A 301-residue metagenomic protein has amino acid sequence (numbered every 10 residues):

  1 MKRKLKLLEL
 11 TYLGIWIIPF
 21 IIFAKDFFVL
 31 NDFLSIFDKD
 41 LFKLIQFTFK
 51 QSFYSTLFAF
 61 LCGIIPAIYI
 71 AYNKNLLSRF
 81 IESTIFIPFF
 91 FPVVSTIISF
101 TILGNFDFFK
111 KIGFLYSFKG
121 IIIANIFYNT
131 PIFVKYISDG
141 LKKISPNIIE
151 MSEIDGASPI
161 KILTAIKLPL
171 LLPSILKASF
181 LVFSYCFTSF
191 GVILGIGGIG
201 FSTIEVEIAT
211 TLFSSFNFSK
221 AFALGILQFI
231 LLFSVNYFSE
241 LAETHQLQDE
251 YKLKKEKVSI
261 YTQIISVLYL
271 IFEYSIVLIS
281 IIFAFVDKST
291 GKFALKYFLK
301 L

Functional and structural regions predicted by a protein language model:
K2-L30, D38-K142, L170-G197, A223-Y237 (+2 more regions): Membrane-water interface segments at the C-terminal ends of transmembrane alpha-helices in multi-pass inner-membrane
S35, E82, P146-I154, A165 (+3 more regions): Short amphipathic alpha-helical coupling elements at transmembrane boundaries
R79, S152, F218-A221: Loop-to-transmembrane helix entry/capping segments in MFS-fold secondary transporters and related SLC/MFSD carriers
Y136-E150, P159, L172, F187 (+2 more regions): Transmembrane helix boundary and interhelical loop/hinge segments in multi-pass membrane proteins
D155-A157, P169: Glycine/proline-centered hinge or cleavage motifs at structural transition points of membrane proteins
S189-F216, K288-F293: Glycine-rich helix-loop "coupling/hinge" segments at transmembrane-helix boundaries in multipass transporters
F238-I265: Alpha-helical transmembrane segments of integral membrane proteins
